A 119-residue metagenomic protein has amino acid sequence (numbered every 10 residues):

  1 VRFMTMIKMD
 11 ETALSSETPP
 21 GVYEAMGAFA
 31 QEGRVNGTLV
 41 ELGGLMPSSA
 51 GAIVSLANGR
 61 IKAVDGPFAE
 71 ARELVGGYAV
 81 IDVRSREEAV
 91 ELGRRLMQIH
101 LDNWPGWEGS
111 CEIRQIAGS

Functional and structural regions predicted by a protein language model:
V1-S119: Conserved, structured core segments of small domains
